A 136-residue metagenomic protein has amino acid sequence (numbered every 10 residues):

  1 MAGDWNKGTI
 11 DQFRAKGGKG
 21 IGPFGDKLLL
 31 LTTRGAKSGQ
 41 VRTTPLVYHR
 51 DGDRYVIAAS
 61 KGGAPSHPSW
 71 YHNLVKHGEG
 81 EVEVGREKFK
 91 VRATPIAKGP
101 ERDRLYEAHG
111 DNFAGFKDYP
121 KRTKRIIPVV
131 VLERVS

Functional and structural regions predicted by a protein language model:
M1-G25: Extreme N-terminal tail/first-helix region
M1-K7, T32-K37, E79-K90: N-terminal short leaders/motifs
G8, L132-R134: Long, non-globular segments of proteins
K16-G18, T43-T44, K117: A generic local structural motif
D26-G62: Short beta-strand segments
L28, I127-V129: Short hydrophobic/aromatic beta-strand or adjacent loop that forms the aromatic wall/cage of a ligand/substrate-binding
K61-F116, R122-I126, R134-S136: Short, structured beta-strand-loop surface elements
